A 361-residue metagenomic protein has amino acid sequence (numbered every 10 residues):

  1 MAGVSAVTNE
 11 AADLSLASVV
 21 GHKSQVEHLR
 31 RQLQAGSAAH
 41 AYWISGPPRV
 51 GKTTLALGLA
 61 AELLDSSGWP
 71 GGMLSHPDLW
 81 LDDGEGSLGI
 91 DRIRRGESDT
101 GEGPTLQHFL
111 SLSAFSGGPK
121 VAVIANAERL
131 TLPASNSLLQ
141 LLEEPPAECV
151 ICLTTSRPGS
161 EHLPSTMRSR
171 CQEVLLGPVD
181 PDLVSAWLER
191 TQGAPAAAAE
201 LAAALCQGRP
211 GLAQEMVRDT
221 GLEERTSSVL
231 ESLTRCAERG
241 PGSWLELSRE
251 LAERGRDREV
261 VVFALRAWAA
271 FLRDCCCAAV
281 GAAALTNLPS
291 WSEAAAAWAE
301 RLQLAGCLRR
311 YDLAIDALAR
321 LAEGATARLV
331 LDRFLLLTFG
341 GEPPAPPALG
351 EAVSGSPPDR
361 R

Functional and structural regions predicted by a protein language model:
A2-G3, K23, E27, G36-S37 (+1 more regions): AAA+ P-loop NTPase domains with strong preference for DNA replication initiators and clamp-loader complexes
A2-P133, G159, A295, A299: Clamp-loader machinery-focused feature within the broader ASCE/P-loop NTPase space
L29, I44, A56, L79 (+6 more regions): Conserved RecA-like P-loop NTPase ATPase core
S111, N136-L153: Conserved catalytic/switch belt of AAA+ P-loop NTPases
S137-L142, G159-R170: Short regulatory helix/loop adjacent to the ATP-binding pocket of P-loop NTPases
Q172-L183: Conserved AAA+ ATPase "SRH/arginine-finger" region at the nucleotide-binding site
